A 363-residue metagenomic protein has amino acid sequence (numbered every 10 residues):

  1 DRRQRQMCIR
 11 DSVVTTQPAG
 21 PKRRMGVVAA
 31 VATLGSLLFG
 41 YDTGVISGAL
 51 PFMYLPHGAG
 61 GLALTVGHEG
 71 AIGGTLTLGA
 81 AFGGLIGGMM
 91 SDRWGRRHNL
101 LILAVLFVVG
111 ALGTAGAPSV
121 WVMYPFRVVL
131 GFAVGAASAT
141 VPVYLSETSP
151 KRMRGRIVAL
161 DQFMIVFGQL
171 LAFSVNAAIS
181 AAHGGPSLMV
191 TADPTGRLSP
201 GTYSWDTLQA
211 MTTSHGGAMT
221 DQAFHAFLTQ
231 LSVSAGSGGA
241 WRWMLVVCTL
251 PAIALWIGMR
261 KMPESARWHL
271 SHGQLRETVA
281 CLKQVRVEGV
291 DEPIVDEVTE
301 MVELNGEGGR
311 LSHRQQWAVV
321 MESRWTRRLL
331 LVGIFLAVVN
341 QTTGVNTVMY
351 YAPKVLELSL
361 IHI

Functional and structural regions predicted by a protein language model:
R2-I9, I363: Short, small-residue-biased leader/transition segments that mark boundaries at the very start of proteins
R10-I361: Transmembrane-helix signature of 12-pass secondary carriers
